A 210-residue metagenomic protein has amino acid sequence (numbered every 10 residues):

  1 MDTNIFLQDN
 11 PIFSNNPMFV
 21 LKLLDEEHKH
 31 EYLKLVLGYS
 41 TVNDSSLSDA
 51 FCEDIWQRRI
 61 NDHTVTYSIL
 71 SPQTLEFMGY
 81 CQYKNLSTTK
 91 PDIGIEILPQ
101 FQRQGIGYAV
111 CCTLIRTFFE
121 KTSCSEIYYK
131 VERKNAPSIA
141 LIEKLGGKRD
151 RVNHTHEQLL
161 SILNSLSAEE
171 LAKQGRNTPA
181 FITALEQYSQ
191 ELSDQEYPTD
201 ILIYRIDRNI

Functional and structural regions predicted by a protein language model:
M1-L35, L70-I210: Acyl-donor (CoA/ACP) binding surface of acyl/acetyltransferases
I12, T41-D44, T64, S123: Residue-level recognition of short, structured coil/turn motifs that connect secondary structure elements
V20, L35-S48: A short gly/proline-enriched turn/hairpin at secondary-structure junctions
S45-T66, S71: Active-site rim helix/loop that mediates acceptor-substrate recognition in acyltransferases
